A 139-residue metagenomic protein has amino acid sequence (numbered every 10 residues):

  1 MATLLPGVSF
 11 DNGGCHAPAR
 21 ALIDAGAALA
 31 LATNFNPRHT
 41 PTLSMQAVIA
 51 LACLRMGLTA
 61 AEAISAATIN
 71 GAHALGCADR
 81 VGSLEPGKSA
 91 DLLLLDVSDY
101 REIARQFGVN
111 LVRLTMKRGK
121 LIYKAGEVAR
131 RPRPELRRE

Functional and structural regions predicted by a protein language model:
M1-G14, I122-Y123: Active-site core of metal-dependent hydrolases
P6-V8, F35, D99-R101: Short, well-ordered turn and helix-capping elements at secondary-structure junctions
G13-V97: His/Asp/Glu-enriched, well-ordered alpha-helical/loop segment that forms or immediately abuts the divalent-metal
A67, S89-R133: C-terminal cap of metal-dependent C-N hydrolases
P134-E139: Intrinsic disorder/low-complexity segments
